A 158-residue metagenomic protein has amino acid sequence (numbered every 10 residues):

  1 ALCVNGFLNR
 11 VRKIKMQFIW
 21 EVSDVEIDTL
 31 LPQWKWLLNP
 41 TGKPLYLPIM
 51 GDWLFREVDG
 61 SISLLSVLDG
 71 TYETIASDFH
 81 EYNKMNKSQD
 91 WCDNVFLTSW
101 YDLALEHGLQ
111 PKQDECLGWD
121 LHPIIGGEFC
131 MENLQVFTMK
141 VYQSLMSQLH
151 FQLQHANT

Functional and structural regions predicted by a protein language model:
A1-S63, L117-T158: A surface-exposed partner-binding patch
L65-W100: Compact, glycine/acidic-enriched structural inserts
C92-V136: Phosphate-recognition beta-domain surfaces
